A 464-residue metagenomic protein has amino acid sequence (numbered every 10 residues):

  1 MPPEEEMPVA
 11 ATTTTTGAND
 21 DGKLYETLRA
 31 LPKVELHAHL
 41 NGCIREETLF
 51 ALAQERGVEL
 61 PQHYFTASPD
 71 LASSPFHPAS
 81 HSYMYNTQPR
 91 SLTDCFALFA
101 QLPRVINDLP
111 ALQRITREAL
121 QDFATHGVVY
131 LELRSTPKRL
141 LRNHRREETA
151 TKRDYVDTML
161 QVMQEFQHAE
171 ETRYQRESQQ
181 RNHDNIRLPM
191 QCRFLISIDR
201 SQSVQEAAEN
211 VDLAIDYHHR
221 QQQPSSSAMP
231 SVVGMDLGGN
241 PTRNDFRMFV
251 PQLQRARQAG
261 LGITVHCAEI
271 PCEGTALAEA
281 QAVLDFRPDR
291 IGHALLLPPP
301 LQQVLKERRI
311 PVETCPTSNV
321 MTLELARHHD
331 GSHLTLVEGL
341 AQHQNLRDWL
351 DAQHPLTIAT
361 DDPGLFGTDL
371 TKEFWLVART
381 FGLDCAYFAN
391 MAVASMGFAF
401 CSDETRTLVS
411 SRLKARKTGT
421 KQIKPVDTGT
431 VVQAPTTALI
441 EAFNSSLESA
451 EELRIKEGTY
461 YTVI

Functional and structural regions predicted by a protein language model:
P2-A11, T16-L261, E269-E279, V283-R290 (+1 more regions): Metal-cofactor-binding active-site regions of metalloenzymes
